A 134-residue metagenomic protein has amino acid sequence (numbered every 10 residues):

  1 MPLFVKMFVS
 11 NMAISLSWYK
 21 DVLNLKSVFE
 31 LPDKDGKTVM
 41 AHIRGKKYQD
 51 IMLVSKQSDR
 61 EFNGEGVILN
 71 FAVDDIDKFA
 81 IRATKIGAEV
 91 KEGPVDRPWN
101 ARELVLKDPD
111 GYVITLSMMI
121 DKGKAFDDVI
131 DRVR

Functional and structural regions predicted by a protein language model:
M1, E61-G66, P98: Short glycine-enriched loop/turn motifs at secondary-structure junctions
M1-L16, V67-L69, S117-R134: N-terminal beta-strand motif that seeds the catalytic metal site of vicinal oxygen chelate
K6-Q49: Core segments of cupin and vicinal oxygen chelate
N11-A13, L69-V113: Vicinal oxygen chelate
K26-K34, V95, I120-D127: Conserved catalytic-core motifs of GNAT/GCN5-like acyltransferases
K37-V39, E65-V67, N100: Exposed loop/turn and edge beta-strand positions of beta-sandwich/beta-sheet ligand-binding modules
K46-D50, S58, D74-K78: Short, charged/polar surface micro-motifs in flexible loops or helix N-caps
